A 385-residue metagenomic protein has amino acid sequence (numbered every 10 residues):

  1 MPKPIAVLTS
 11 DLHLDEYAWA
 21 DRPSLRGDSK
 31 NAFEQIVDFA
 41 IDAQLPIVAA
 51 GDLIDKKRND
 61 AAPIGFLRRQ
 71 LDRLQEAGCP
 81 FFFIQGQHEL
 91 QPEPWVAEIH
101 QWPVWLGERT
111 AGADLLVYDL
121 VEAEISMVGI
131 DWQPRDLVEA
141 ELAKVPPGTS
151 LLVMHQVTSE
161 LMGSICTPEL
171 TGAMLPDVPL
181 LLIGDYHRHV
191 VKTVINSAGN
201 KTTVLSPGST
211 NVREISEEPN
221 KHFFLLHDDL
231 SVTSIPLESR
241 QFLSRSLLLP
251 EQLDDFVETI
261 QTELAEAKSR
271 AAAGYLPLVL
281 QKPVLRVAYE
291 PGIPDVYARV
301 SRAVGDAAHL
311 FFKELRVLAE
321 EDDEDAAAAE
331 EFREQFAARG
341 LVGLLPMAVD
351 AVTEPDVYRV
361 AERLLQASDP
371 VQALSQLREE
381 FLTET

Functional and structural regions predicted by a protein language model:
M1-G65, P146, E362-Q372, Q376-E379 (+1 more regions): N-terminal active-site segment of His-dependent metallophosphoesterases
M1-L25, V212, E217, K221-S246: Domain-start "cap" segments at the beginnings of catalytic or binding domains
P2-I5, P23, P46, K57-L205 (+1 more regions): His/Asp/Glu-rich metal-coordinating catalytic cores of metallo-dependent phosphodiesterases/hydrolases acting on
K30-I41, G65-R68, E139-A143, V257-K268: Amphipathic, non-transmembrane alpha-helical secondary structure
F39-I47, E76, A267-G274: Glycine-rich phosphate/diphosphate-binding loops that line cofactor/substrate pockets in enzymes
A43-Q44, G148, D177, Y275-P277 (+1 more regions): Short loop/turn motifs at secondary-structure junctions
I54, P134-R135, S159-E160, R286-P294: Short acidic, S/G/P-rich loop/turn micro-motifs used as interaction or catalytic elements
S231-T385: Accessory, non-catalytic peripheral segments of nucleic-acid enzymes
